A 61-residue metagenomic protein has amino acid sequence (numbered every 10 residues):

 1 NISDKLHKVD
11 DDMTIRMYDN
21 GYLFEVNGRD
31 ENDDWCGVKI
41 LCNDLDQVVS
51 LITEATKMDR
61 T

Functional and structural regions predicted by a protein language model:
N1, K57-T61: Short acidic DE-rich linear segments
N1-D10: Negatively charged, low-complexity tracts enriched in Asp/Glu with abundant Ser/Thr
D10, V49-S50: N-terminal non-cleavable signal-anchor helices
D11, R16-W35: Short aromatic-glycine-(Arg/Gly/Cys) micro-motifs in beta-strand/loop hairpins
F24, L45-V49: An amphipathic alpha-helical micro-motif enriched in hydrophobic residues with embedded/adjacent acidic residues
D33-D46: A short, exposed loop/beta-hairpin motif centered on an aromatic-Gly-Thr core
T53: Catalytic phosphate/metal-binding cores of nucleic-acid and nucleotide-processing enzymes, i.e., regions that mediate
